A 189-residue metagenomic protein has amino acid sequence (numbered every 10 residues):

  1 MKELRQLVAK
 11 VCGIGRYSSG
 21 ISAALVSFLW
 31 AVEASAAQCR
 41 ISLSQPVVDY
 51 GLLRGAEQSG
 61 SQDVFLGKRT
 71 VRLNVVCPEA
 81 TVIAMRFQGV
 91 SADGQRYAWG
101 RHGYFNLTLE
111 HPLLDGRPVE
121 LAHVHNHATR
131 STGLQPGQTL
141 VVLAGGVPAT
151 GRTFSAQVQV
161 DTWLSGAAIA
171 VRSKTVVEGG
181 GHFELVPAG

Functional and structural regions predicted by a protein language model:
K2-Q6, V11, S35-G189: Mature extracellular/passenger domains of Gram-negative fimbrial/pilin and adhesin proteins
G13-G15, G20: Residue-identity detector for glycine
G20-L29: Bacterial N-terminal signal peptides
A31-E33: N-terminal signal peptide c-region/cleavage motif recognized by signal peptidases
